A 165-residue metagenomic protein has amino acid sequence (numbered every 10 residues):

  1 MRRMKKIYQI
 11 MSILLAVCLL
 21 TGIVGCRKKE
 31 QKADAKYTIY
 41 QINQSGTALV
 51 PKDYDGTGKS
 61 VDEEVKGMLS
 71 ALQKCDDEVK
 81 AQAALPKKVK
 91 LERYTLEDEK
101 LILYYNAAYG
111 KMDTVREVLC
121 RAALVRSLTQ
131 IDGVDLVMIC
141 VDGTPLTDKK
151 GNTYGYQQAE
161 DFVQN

Functional and structural regions predicted by a protein language model:
R2-C18, V24-N165: Bimodal "functional hotspot" detector
